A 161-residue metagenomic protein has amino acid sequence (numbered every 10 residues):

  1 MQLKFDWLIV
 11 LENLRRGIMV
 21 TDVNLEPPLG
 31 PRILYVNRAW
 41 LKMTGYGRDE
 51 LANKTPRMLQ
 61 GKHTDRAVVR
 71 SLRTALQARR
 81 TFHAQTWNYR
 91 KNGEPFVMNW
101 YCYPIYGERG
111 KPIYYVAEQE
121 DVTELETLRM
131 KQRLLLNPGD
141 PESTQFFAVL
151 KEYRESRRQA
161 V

Functional and structural regions predicted by a protein language model:
I18-D22: Short hydrophobic secondary-structure edge segments in sensory/regulatory modules of signaling proteins
N24-E26, W87-N92, Y106-E108: PAS-family sensory domains
G30-L34: Conserved hydrophobic beta-strand signature of PAS-family and PAS-like sensory domains
W40-L51: PAS/PAS-like sensory domain cap-loop motif
A52-H63: PAS-family sensory/regulatory domains
K62-W87, N92-E94, F146-E155: Terminal output helix/cap of sensory domains in signal transduction proteins
Q85, Y89, W100-Y103, E118: PAS-family sensory domains
K111-E124, M130-N137: PAS-family sensory domains
